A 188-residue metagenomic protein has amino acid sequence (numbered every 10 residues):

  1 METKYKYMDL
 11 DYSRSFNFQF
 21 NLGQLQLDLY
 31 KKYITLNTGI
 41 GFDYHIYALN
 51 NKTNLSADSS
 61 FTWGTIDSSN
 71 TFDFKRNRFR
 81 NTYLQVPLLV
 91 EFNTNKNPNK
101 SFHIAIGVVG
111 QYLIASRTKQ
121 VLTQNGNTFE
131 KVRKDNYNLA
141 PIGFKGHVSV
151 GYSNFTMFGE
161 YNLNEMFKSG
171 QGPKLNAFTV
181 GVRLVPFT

Functional and structural regions predicted by a protein language model:
M1, D43-Y47, N93, V109-A115 (+2 more regions): Structural signature of outer-membrane beta-barrel domains
M1-D43: A structural/positional concept
E2-S13, A48-N81, L113-N125, F129-H147: Extracellular/periplasm-exposed beta-strand and loop segments of Gram-negative cell-envelope proteins, dominated by
Y12-F18, K32, R80-V86, K100 (+3 more regions): Residues that define the transmembrane beta-barrel architecture of outer-membrane proteins
F20-Q26, I40-F42, V86-F92, I106-G110 (+3 more regions): Residues on the lipid-exposed face of transmembrane beta-strands in outer-membrane beta-barrel proteins
L25-I34, N95-S101, T188: Short loop/turn motifs that connect adjacent beta-strands in outer-membrane beta-barrel proteins
F79-I114, P173: Detector for outer-membrane/organellar transmembrane beta-barrel domains, recognizing the amphipathic beta-strand
V132-T188: Predominantly the C-terminal beta-signal and adjacent terminal strand-loop region of outer-membrane beta-barrel
